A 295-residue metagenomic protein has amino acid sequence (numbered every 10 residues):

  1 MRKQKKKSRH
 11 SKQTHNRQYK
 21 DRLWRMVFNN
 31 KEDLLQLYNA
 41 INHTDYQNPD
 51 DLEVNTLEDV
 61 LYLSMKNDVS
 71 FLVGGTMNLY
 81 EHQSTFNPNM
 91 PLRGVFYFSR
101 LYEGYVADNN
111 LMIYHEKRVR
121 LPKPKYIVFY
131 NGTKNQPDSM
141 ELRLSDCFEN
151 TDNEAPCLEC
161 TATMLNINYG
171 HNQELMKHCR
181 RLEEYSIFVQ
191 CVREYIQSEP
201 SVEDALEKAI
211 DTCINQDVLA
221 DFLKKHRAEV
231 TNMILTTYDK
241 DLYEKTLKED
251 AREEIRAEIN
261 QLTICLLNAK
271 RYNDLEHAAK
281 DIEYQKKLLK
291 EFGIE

Functional and structural regions predicted by a protein language model:
M1-E295: Elongated, amphipathic alpha-helical interaction scaffolds
